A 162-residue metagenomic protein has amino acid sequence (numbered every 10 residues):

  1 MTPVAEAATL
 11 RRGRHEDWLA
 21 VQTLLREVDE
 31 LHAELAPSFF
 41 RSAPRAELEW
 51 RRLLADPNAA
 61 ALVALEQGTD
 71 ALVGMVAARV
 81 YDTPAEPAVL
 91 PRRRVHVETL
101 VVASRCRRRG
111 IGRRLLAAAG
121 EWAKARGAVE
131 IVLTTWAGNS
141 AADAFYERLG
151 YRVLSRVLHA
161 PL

Functional and structural regions predicted by a protein language model:
T9-T23: A short beta-loop-alpha structural element at the N-terminal edge of CoA-dependent acyl/N-acetyltransferase catalytic
D29-W50: Conserved GNAT-fold acetyl-CoA-binding loop/helix
R51-V63, H96: A short helix-loop-beta-strand connector motif used in the catalytic cores of GNAT acetyltransferases and, in some
V63, A71-V80, H96, V101: Conserved beta-strand in the GNAT
A88-S104, T134, R156-H159: Conserved acetyl-CoA binding element of GNAT-fold acetyltransferases
R113, A117, A125, A137-S155: Conserved active-site alpha-helix within GNAT-family acetyltransferase domains
A123-T134: Conserved GNAT acetyl-CoA-binding A-motif
V132-A142, H159-L162: Conserved beta-strand-loop-alpha-helix junction that forms the acyl-donor binding cleft
